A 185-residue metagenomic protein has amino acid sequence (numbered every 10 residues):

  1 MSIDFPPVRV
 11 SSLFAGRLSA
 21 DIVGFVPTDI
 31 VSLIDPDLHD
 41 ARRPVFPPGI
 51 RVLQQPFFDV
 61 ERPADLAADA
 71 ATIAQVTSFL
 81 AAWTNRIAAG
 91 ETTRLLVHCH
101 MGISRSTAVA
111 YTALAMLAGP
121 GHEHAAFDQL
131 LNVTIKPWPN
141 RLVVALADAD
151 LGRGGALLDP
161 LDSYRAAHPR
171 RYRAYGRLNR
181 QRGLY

Functional and structural regions predicted by a protein language model:
M1-I3, D29, R51-V60, Y172-R173 (+1 more regions): Intrinsically disordered, low-complexity regulatory segments that flank or lie outside the structured catalytic cores
M1-P48: Glycine-rich, flexible N-terminal cofactor/catalytic loop recognition
I34-D35, F57, M101: Glycine-rich His-Gly loop
F46-I50, A113-A115: Glycine-rich, phosphate-binding/catalytic loops in enzymes
L53-L95: Helix-loop module immediately N-terminal to the HCX5R catalytic loop in PTP-like cysteine phosphatase domains
T72-F79, L95, R105, V109-A110 (+2 more regions): Amphipathic alpha-helical interface surfaces
T84-L117: Catalytic cysteine-centered active loop of the rhodanese-like fold, especially the PTP/DSP P-loop
A88-T92, A115-Y185: PTP/DSP superfamily signal
